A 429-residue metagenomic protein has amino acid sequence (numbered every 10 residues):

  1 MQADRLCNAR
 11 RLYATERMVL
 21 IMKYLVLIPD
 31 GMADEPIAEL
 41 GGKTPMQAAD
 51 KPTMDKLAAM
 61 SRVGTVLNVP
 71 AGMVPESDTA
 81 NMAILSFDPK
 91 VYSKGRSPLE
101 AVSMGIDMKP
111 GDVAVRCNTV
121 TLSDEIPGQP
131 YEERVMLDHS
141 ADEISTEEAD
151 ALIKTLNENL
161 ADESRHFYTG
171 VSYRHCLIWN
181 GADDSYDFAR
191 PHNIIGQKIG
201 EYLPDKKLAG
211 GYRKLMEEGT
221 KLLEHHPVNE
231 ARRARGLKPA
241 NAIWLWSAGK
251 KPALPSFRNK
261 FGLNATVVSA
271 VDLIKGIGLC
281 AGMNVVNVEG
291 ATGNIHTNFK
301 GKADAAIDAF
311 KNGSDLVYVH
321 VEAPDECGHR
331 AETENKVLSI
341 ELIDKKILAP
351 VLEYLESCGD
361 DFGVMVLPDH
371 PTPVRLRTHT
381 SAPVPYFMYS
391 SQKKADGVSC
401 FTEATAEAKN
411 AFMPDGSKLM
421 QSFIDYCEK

Functional and structural regions predicted by a protein language model:
R10-R11: Short, low-complexity S/T/E/D/G/P-rich linear segments that nucleate or cap local secondary structure
T15-K429: Feature captures the catalytic ectodomains and active-site-proximal regions of enzymes that hydrolyze or transfer
